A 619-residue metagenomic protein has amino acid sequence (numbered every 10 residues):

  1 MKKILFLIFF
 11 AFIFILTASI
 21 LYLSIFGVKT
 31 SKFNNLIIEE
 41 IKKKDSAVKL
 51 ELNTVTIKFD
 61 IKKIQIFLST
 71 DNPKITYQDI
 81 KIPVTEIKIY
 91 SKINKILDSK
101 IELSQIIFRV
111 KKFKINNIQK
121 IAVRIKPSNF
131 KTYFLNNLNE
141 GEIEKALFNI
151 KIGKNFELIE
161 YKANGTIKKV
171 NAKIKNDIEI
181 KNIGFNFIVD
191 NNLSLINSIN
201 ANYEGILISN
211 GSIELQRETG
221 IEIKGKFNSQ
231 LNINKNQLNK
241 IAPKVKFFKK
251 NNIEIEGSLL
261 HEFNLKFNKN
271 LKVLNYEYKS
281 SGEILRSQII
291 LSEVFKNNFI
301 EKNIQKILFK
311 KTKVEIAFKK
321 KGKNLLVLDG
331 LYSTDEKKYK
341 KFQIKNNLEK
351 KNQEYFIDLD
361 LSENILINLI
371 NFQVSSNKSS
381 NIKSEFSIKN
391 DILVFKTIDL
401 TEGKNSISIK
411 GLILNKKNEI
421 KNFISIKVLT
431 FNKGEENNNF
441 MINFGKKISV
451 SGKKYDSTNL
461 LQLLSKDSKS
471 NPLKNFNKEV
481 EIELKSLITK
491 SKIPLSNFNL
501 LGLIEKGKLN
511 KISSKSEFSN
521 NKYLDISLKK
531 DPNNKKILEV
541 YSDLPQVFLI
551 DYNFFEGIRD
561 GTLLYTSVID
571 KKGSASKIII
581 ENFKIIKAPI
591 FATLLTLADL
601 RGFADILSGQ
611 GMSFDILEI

Functional and structural regions predicted by a protein language model:
K2-L7, V28-I64, K88-I619: Membrane-proximal interfacial segments on either side of biological membranes
F6-Y22: Hydrophobic membrane-insertion alpha-helices, especially the h-region of bacterial N-terminal signal peptides
K58-K88: Extracytoplasmic/periplasmic/luminal assembly and interaction segments in envelope/secretory/respiratory proteins
